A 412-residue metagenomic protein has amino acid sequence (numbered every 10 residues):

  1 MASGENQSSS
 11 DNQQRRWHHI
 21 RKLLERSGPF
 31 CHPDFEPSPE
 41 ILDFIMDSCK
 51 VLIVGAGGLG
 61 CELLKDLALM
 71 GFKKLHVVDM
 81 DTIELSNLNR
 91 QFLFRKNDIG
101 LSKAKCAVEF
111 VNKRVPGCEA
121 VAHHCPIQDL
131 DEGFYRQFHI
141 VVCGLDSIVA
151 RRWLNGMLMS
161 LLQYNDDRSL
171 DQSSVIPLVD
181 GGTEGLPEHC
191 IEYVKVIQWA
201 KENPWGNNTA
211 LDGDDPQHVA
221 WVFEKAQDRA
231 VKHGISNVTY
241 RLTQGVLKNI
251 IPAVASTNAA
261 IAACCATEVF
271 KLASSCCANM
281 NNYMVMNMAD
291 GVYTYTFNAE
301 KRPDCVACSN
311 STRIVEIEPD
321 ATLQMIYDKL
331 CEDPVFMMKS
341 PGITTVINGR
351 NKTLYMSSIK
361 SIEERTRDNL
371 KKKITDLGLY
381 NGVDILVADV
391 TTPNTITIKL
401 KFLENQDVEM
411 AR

Functional and structural regions predicted by a protein language model:
M1-R412: Adenine nucleotide-associated cytosolic modules
